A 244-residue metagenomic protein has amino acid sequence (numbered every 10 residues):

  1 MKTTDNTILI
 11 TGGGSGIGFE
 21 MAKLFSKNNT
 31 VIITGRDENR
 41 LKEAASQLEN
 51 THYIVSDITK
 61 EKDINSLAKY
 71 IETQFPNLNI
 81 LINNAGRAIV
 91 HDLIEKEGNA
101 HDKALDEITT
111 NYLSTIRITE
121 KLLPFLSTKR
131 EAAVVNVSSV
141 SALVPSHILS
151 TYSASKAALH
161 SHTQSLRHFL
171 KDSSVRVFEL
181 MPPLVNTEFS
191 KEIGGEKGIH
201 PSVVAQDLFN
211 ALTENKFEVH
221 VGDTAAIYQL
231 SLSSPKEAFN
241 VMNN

Functional and structural regions predicted by a protein language model:
G12-S15: Conserved glycine-rich cofactor-binding loop
V55-K69: The beta1-alpha1 cofactor-binding region of Rossmann-like NAD(H)/NADP(H)-dependent oxidoreductases
N65, A88-L105, I148: Conserved mid-core segment of classical short-chain dehydrogenase/reductases
T119, S155: Active-site helix of classical SDR
S139: Residue(s) in the substrate-gating loop at a strand-loop-helix junction that position the organic substrate next
S146-S150, I193: Active-site loop immediately N-terminal to the catalytic Tyr-X3-Lys motif of short-chain dehydrogenase/reductase
E179, T187, K191-L230: C-terminal helical subdomain
